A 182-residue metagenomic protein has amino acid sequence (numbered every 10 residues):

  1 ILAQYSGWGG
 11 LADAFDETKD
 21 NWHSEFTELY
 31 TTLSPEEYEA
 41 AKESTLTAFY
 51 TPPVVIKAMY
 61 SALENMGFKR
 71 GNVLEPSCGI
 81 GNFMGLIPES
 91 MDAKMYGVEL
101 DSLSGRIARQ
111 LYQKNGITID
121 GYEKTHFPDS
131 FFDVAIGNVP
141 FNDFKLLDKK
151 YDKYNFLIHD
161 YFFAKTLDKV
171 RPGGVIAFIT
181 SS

Functional and structural regions predicted by a protein language model:
I1-L111, N115: Class I S-adenosyl-L-methionine
P35, I136-F141, I179: Amphipathic alpha-helical repeat scaffolds
M59, L100-S102, N155-S182: Conserved Class I SAM-dependent methyltransferase catalytic core
L103, T125, N142: Active-site loop signature of alpha/beta-hydrolase-fold enzymes
I119-T125: Conserved SAM/SAH-binding loop
H126-I136: A short acidic, Gly/Pro-enriched loop at the edge of an enzyme's catalytic core that lines a small-molecule cofactor
V139-K165: Mobile active-site "lid"/loop adjacent to the S-adenosyl-L-methionine
